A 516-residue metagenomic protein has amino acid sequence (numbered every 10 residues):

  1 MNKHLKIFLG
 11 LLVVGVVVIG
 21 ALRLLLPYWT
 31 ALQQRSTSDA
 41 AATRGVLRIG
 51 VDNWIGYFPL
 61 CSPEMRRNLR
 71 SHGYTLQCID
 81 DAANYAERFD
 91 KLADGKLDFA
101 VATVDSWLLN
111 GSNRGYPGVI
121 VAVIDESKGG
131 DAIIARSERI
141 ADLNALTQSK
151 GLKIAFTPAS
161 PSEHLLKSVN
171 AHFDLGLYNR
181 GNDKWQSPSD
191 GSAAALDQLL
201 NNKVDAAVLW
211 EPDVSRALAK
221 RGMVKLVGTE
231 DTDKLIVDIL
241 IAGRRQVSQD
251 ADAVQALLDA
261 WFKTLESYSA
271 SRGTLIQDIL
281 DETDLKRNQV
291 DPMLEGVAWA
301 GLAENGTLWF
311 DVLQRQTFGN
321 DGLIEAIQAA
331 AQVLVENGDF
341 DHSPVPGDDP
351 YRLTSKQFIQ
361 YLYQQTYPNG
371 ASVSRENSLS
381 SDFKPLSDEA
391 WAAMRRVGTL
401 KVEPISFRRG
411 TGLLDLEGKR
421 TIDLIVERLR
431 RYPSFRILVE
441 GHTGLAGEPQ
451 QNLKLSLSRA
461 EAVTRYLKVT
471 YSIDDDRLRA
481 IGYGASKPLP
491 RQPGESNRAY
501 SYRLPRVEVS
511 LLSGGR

Functional and structural regions predicted by a protein language model:
M1-A93, E304-V397, T411-G412: N-terminal hydrophobic or amphipathic helices and topogenic motifs
G15-A31, F156-Y178, A260-A298, P346-G347: Ligand-binding clefts/hinges and TM-proximal coupling segments of bilobed small-molecule sensing domains
L25-S189, D205-E211, G228: Short, glycine-/small- and polar/acidic-enriched structural segments that line small-molecule recognition paths
F58, S62, R67, A86 (+19 more regions): Solvent-exposed, polar/charged alpha-helical surfaces in well-ordered, non-transmembrane soluble domains, broadly
S106, L175, N179-N288: Pocket-lining segment of extracytoplasmic ligand-binding domains
D250-H342: Secondary-structure end/capping motifs
Y361-R436, V469, N497-A499, V507 (+1 more regions): Periplasmic peptidoglycan-binding/tethering modules of Gram-negative envelope proteins
L413, H442-R516: Periplasmic OmpA-like peptidoglycan-binding domain that tethers envelope proteins to the cell wall
